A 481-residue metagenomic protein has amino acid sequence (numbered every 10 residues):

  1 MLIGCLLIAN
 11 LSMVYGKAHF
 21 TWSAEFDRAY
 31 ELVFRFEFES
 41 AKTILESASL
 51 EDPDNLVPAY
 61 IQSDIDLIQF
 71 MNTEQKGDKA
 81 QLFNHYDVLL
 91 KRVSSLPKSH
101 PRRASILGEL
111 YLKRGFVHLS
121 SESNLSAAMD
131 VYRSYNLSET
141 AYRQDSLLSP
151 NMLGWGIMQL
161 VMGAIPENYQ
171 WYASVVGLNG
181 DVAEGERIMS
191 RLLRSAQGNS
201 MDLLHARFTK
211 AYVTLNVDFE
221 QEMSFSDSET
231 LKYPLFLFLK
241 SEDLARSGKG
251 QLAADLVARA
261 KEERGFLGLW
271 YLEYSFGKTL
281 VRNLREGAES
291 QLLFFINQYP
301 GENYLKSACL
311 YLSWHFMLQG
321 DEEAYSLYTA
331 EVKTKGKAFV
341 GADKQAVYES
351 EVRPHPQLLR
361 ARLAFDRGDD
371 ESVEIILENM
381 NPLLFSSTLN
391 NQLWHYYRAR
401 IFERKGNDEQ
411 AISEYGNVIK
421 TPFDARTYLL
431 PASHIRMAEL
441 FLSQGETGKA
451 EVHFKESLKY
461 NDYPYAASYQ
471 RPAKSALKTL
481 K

Functional and structural regions predicted by a protein language model:
A18-H19, S47-P53, P97-K98, Q144 (+10 more regions): Solenoid-like repeat scaffolds
H19-E25, H100-P101, L148-S149, P166-E167 (+9 more regions): Generic helix N-cap/helix-start motif at coil->alpha-helix transitions
F20-S23, L32, F36-I44, Q62-K210 (+3 more regions): Short coil/linker segments at helix-helix boundaries
D27, I61, I65-I68, I106 (+14 more regions): "A position-specific structural signal for the A-helix of alpha-solenoid helical repeats
F36, E122, G180, D218 (+6 more regions): Residue-level detector of the short coil/turn that links helix A to helix B within each tetratricopeptide repeat
I44-E46, D78-S94, S126-E139, G177-L193 (+7 more regions): Alpha-helical repeat scaffolds
A206-A211, A245-R246, L358-D370, L384-T427: Alpha-helical adaptor scaffolds
T214, Q221-T334, F339: Long, internal scaffold/assembly segments composed of regular secondary structure
